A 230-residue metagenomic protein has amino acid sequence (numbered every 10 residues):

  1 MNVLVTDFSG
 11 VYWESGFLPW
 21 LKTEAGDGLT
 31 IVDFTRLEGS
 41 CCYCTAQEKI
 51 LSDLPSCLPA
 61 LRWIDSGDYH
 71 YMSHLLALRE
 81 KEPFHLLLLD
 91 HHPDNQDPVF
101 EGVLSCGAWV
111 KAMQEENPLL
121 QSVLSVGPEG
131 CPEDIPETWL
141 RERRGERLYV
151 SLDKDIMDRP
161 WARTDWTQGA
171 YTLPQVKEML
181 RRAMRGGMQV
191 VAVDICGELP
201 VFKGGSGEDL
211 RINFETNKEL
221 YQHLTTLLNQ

Functional and structural regions predicted by a protein language model:
N2-I64, D68-H85, A108, P118 (+1 more regions): Catalytic cores of soluble, metal-dependent hydrolases
L86-P98, W109: Long, hydrophobic, well-ordered secondary-structure blocks that form the structural core and pocket-lining surfaces
F100-L104: Glycine- and acidic-residue-enriched helix-capping/strand-helix junction motifs
